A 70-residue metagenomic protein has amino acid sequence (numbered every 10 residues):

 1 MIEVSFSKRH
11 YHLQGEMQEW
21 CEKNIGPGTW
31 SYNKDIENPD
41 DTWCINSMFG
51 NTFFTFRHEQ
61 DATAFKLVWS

Functional and structural regions predicted by a protein language model:
M1-N51: Structured alpha/beta or helical-core interaction and ligand-binding surfaces enriched in interleaved
N46-S70: Short, compact, well-ordered microdomains
